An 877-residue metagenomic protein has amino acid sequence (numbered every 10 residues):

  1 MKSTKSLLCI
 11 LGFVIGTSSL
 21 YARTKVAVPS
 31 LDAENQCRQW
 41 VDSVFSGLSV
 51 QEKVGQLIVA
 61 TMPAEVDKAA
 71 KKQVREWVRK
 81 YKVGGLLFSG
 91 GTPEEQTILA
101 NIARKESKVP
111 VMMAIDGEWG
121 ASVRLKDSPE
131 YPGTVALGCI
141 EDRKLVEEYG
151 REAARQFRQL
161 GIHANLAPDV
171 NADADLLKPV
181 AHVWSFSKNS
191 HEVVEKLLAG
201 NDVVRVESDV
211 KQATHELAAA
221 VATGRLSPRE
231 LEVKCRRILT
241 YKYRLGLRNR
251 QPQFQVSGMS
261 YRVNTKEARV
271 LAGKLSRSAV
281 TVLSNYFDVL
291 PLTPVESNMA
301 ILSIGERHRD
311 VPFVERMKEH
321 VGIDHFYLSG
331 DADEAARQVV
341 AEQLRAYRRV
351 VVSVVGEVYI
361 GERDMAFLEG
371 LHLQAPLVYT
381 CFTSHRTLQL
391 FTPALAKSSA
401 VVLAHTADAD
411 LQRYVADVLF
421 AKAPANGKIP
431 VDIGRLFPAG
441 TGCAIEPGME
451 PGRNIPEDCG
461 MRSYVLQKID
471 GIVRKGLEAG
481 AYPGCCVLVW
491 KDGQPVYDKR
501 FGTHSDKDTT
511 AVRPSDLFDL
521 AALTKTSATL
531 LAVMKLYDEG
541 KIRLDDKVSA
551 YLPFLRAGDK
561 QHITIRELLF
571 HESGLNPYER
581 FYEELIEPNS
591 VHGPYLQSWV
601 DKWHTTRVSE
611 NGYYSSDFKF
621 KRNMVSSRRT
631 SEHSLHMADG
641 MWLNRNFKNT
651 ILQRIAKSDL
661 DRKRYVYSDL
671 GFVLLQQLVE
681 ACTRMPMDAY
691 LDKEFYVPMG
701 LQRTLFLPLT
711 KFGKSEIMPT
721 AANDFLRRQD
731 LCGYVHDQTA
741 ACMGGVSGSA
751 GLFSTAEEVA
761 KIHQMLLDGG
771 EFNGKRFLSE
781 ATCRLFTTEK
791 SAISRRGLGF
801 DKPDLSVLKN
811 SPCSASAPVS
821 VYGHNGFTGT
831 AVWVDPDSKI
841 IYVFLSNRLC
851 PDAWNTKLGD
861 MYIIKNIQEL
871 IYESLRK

Functional and structural regions predicted by a protein language model:
M1-V26: Bacterial Sec-dependent N-terminal signal peptides
A22-W77, L198-D458, R462: Preference for extracellular/luminal or secreted protein segments
P63-K71, R75-A220, F391-V402: Enzymes and membrane/adaptor proteins characterized by extended Gly/Ser/Thr/Asp/Glu-rich, aromatic-dotted
P228, R236, T240-R248, F326-A332 (+7 more regions): Short, gly/Ser/Thr-rich active-site loops of penicillin-recognizing serine hydrolases
C459-L520, K541-R543, N649, Q653-K657 (+2 more regions): Short, conserved catalytic-motif segment at the N-terminal edge
K468, A479-C486, K507-F570, S658-G671 (+1 more regions): Short active-site loop at a secondary-structure junction that contains or immediately precedes the catalytic residue(s)
Q561-V819: Short, surface-exposed loop or secondary-structure junction motifs that flank catalytic or metal-binding residues
V821, T828-I841: Short, surface-exposed beta-strand/loop micro-motifs that present aromatic residues
